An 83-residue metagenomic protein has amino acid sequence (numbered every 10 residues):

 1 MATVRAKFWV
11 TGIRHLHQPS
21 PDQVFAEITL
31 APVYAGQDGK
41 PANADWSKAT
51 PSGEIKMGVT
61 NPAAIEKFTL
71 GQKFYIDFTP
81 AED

Functional and structural regions predicted by a protein language model:
T3-L16: Structural detector for short beta-strands of small beta-barrel domains
F8, I28, I55: A broad, low-specificity signal marking well-ordered, structured residues that form hydrophobic/aromatic
Q18-P19, D45-S47, A64: Short proline/glycine-enriched turn/loop segments at secondary-structure junctions
D22-A31: Short aromatic-glycine-enriched beta-strand elements
Q37-D38: Basic, polyanion-binding surface patches
A42-I55: Short, basic/aromatic beta-hairpin or loop at an interaction surface
E54-D83: Short, compact, well-ordered microdomains
